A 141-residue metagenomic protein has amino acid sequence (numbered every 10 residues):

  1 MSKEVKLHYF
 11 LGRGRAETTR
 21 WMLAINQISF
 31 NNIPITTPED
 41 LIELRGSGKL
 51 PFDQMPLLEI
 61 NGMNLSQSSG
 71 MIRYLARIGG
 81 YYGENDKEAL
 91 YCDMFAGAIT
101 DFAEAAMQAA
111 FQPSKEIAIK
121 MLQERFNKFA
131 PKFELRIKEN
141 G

Functional and structural regions predicted by a protein language model:
M1-A130: GST-like domain detector, emphasizing the conserved glutathione-binding G-site in the N-terminal thioredoxin-like
F133-G141: Hydrophobic alpha-helical bundle segments that form small-molecule/ligand-binding pockets
